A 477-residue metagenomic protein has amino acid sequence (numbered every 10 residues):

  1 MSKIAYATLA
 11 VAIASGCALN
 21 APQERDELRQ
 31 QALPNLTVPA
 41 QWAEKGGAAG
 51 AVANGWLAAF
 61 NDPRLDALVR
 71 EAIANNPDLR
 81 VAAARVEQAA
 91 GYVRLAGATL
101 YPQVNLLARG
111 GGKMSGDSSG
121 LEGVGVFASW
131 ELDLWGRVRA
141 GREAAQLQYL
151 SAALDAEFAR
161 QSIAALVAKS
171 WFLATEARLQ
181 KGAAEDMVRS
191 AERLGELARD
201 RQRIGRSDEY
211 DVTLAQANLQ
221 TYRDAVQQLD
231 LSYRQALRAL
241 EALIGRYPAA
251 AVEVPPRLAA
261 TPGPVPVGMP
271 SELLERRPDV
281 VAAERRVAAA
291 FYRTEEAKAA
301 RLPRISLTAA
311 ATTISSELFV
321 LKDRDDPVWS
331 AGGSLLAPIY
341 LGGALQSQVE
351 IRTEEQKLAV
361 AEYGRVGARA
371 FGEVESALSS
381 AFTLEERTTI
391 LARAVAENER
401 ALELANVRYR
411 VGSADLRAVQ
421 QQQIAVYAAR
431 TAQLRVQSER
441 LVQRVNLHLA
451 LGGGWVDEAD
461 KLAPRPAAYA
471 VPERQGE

Functional and structural regions predicted by a protein language model:
S2-A74, Q146, D230-E275, S316-E317 (+2 more regions): Terminal intrinsically disordered/low-complexity segments used for targeting and assembly
A18-A168, R304-A309, V328, I339-V349 (+1 more regions): Short flexible linkers and secondary-structure junctions
D62, N75-D78, E131, R178 (+4 more regions): Short loop-to-helix capping motifs
V69, G125-F127, W171, P270 (+2 more regions): Membrane-embedded beta-strand positions in outer-membrane beta-barrel channels/transporters
R80-V81, G97-A98, L132-R160, Y210 (+6 more regions): Sec/SRP-type N-terminal targeting helices
V138, L154-M269, S380, L384 (+3 more regions): Periplasmic alpha-helical coiled-coil/stalk elements that build and connect Gram-negative outer-membrane
Q202-R206, Y409-S413, A450, G454: A short glycine-centered flexible hinge/capping loop motif at secondary-structure junctions
